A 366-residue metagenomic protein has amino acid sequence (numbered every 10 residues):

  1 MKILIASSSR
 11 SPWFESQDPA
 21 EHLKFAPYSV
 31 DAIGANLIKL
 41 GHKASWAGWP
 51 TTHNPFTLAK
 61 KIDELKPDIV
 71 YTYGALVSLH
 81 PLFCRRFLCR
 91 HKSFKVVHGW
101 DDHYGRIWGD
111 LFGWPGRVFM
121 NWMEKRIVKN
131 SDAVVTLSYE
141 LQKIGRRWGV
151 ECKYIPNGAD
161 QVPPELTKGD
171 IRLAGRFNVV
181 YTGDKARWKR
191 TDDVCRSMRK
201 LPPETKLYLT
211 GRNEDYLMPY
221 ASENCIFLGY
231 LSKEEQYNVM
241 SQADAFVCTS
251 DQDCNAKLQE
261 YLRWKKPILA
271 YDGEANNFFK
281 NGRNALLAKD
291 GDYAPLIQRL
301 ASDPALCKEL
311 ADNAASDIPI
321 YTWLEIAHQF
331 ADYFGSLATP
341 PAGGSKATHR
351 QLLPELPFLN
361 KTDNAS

Functional and structural regions predicted by a protein language model:
L4-A6, D170-K189, C195-R199, Y208: Conserved donor-binding/catalytic core segment of Leloir-type glycosyltransferases
K24-Y28, A32, D292, A305-F358: A charged, aromatic-enriched C-terminal amphipathic alpha-helix characteristic of glycosyltransferases across folds
Y104, W114-V134: Membrane-proximal helix-turn-helix segments that form the acceptor-binding/catalytic region of lipid-linked
K125-L166: Donor nucleotide-sugar binding/catalytic pocket of nucleotide-sugar-dependent glycosyltransferases
Y216-Y237: Nucleotide-activated donor-binding/catalytic signature segment of Leloir-type glycosyltransferases, i.e., the conserved
S241-D253, K266: Acidic donor-binding loop of glycosyltransferase active sites
P267-A270, L286: Short hydrophobic beta-strand element within catalytic cores of glycosyltransferases and related nucleotide-activated
N281-G291, R299-A305: Conserved acidic donor-binding segment of nucleotide-sugar-dependent glycosyltransferases
